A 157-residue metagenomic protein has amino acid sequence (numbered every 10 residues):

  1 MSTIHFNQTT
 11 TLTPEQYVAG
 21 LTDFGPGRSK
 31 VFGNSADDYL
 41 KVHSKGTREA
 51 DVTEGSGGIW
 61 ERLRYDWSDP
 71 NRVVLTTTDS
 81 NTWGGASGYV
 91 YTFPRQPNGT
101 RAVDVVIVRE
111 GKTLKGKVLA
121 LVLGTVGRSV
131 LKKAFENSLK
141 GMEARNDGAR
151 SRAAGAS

Functional and structural regions predicted by a protein language model:
M1-H5, P70, A86, T100-A102: A general secondary-structure signal for short beta-strands and their flanking turns/coil in non-transmembrane regions
M1-T47: Hydrophobic ligand-binding cavity/cleft-lining segments
S2-I4, Q8-T9, G20, K30-V31 (+5 more regions): Amphipathic alpha-helical hairpins
T3-H5, G58-L63, G84-V90: Short, surface-exposed coil-to-beta transition loops
T11-E15, K45, D66-P70, T92-V103: A short, structured loop/turn motif at beta-sheet edges
Y17-L21, Y65, L75, V103-V105: Hydrophobic pocket/interface hotspot
D38-T82, N137-G141, R145-A156: Glycine-rich portal/gate segments that line the openings of hydrophobic small-molecule binding cavities
T78-K133: Beta-strand/loop substructures that line and gate deep hydrophobic ligand-binding cavities in soluble
